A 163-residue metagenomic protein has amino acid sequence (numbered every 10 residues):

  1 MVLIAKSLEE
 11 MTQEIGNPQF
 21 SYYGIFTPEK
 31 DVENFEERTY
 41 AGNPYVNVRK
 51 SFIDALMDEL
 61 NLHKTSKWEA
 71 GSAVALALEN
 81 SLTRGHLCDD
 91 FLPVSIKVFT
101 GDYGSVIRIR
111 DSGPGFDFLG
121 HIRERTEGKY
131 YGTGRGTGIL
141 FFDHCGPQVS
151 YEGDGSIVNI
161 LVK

Functional and structural regions predicted by a protein language model:
M1-S72: Bergerat-fold GHKL ATPase/HATPase_c domain
N34, C88-D89, D117, E152: Acidic/polar residues at beta-strand termini and the immediately following turn/coil
K64-P93: Conserved ATP-binding N-box helix of the HATPase_c
D89-L92, G132, F142-H144: Short solvent-exposed loop/turn micro-motifs enriched in small/polar/acidic residues
P93-Y103: Short beta-strand/loop element within the Bergerat-fold HATPase_c
D102-V106, G155-I157: A generic structural signal for beta-strand entry/edge sites
G104-G136: Glycine-rich/acidic phosphate-handling loop/turn and adjacent ATP-lid/helix of nucleotide-binding kinase/ATPase domains
F141-K163: Conserved glycine-/histidine-rich ATP-lid loop and adjacent helix of the Bergerat-fold HATPase_c
